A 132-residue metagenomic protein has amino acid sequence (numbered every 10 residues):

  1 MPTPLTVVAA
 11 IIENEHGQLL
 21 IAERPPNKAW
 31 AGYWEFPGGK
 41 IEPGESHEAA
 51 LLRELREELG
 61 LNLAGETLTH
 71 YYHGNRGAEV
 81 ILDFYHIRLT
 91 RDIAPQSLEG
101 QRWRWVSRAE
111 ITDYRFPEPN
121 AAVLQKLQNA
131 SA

Functional and structural regions predicted by a protein language model:
M1-L19, K40, Y71: Conserved N-terminal beta-strand and adjoining loop/helix that marks the start of the Nudix/MutT-like hydrolase domain
L5, N14, Y71-A94, R102-V106 (+1 more regions): Active-site-adjacent beta-strand/loop module that shapes the phosphate/pyrophosphate-binding cleft
Q18-E57: Conserved Nudix-box catalytic region and its N-terminal flanking loop in Nudix hydrolases and closely related
Q18-L19, W103, F116: A residue-level structural signature of the nucleotidyltransferase/glycosyltransferase Rossmann-like core
I41, I111-T112, L124: A generic structural signal for short hydrophobic patches within well-formed alpha-helices
N62-Y71: A short coil-to-beta-strand element that immediately follows conserved catalytic motifs
R108-P119: C-terminal structural segments of small proteins and small subunits
P119-A132: Charged phosphate-binding loop/patch that engages nucleotide di/tri-phosphates or the phosphate backbone of nucleic
